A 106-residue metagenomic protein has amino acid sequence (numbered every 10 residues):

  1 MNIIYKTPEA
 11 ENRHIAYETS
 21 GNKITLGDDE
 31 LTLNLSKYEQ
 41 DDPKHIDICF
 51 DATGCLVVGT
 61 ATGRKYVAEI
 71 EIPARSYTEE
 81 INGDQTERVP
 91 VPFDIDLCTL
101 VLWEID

Functional and structural regions predicted by a protein language model:
M1-D106: Cysteine-centric segments in proteins
